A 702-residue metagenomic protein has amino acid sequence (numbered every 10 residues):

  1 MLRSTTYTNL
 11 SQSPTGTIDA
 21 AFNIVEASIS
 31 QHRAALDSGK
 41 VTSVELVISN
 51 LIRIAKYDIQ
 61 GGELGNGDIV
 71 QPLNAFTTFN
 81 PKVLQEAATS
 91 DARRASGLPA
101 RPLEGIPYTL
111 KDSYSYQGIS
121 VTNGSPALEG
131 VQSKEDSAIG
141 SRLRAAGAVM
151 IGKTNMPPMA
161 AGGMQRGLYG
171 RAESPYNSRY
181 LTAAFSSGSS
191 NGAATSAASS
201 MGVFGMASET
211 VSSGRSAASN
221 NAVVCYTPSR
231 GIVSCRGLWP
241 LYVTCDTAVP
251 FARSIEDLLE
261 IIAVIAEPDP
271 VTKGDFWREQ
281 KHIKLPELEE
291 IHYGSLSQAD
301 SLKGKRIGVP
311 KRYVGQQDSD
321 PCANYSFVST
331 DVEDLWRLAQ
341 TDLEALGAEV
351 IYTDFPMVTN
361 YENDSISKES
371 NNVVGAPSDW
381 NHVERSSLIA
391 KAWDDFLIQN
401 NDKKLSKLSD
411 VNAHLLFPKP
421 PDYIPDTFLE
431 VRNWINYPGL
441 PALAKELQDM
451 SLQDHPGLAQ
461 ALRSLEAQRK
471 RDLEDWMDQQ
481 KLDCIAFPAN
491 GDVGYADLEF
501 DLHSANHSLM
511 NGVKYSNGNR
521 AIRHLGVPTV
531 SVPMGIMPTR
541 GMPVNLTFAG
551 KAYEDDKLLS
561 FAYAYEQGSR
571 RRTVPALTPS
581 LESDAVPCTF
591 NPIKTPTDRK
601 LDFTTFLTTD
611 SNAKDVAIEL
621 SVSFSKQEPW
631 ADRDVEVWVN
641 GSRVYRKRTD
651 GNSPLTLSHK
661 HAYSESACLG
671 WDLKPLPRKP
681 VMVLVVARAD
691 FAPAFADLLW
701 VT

Functional and structural regions predicted by a protein language model:
M1-E129, M159-A161, F276-K284, Y293 (+1 more regions): Short, well-ordered alpha-helical
S13-A20, L103-P126, S301-P321, S370-R471 (+1 more regions): Short helix-loop capping/hinge segments that flank enzyme active sites or metal/cofactor-binding pockets
D37-S38, L51-I59, A88-A95, R144-A145 (+7 more regions): Sec-exported extracytoplasmic/periplasmic mature domains
V47, L296, V328-D354, L462-K481 (+1 more regions): Acyltransferase
K56, S199-D318, Y325, R337 (+5 more regions): Structural helix-boundary/capping segments
G67, A100-D246, P310-R312, Q316-Q317 (+4 more regions): Short glycine/serine-rich loop/turn segments
Q165-G170, N360-L388, E499: Charged, often glycine-rich, active-site loop that binds/positions anionic groups
Q448-H524: An extended, acidic, His-containing surface patch that forms the Zn2+-binding/catalytic region of metallohydrolases
